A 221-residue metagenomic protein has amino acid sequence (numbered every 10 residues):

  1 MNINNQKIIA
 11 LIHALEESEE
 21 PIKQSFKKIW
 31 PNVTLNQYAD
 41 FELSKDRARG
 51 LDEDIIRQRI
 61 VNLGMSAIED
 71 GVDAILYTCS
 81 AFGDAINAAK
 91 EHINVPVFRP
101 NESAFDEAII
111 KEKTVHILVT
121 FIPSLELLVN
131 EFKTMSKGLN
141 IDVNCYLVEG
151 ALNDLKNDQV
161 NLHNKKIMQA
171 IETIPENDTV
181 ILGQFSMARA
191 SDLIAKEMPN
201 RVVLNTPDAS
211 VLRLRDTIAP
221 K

Functional and structural regions predicted by a protein language model:
M1-K221: Non-catalytic structural scaffold of enzyme domains
